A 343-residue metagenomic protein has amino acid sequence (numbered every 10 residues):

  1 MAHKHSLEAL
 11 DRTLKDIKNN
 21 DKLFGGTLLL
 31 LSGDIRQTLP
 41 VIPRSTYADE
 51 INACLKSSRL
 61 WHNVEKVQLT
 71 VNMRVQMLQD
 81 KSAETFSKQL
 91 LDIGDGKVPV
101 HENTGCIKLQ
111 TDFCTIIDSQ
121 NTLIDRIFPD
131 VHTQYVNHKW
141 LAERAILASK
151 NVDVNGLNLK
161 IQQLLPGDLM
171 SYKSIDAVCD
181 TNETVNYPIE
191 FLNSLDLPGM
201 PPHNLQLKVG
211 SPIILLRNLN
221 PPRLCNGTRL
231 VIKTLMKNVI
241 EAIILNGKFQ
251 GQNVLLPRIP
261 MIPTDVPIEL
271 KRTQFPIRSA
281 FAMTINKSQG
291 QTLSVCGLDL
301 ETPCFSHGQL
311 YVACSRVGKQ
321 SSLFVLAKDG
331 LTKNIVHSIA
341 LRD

Functional and structural regions predicted by a protein language model:
M1-D343: RecA-like helicase/translocase P-loop NTPase motor core
